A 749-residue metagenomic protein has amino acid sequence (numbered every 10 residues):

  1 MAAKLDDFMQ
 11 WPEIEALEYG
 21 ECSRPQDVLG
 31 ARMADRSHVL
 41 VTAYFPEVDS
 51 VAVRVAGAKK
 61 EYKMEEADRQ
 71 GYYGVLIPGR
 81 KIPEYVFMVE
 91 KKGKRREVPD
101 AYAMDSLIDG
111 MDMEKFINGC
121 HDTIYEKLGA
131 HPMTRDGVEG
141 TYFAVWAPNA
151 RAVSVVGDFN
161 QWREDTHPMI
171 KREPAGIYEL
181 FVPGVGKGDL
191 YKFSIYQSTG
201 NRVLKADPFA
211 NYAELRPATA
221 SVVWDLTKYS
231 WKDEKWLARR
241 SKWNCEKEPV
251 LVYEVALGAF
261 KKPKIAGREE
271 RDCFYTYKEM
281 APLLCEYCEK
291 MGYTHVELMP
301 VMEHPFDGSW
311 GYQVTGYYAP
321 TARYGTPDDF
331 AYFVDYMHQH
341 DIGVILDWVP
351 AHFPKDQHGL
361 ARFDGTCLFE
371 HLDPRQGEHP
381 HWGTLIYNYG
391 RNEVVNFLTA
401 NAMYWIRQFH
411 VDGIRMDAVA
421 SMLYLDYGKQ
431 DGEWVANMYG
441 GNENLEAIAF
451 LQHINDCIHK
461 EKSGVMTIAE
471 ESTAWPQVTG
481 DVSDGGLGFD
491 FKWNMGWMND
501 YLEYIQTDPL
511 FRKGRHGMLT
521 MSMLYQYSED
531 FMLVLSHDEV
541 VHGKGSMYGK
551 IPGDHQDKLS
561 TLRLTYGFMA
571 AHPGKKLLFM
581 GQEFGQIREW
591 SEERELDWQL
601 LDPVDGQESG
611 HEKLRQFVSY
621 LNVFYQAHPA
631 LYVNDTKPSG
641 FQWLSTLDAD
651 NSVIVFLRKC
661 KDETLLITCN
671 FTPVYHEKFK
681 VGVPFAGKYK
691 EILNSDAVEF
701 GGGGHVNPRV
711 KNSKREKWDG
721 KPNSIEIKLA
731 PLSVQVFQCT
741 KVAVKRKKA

Functional and structural regions predicted by a protein language model:
M1-P249, K278-C288, Q556-L559, A570-L578 (+1 more regions): Carbohydrate-interacting/catalytic domains
D49, R151, T294-V296, D412 (+2 more regions): Short acidic/polar active-site loop segments enriched in Thr and Asp
D68, A147-N149, E173, G184 (+9 more regions): Short, flexible loop/turn elements at secondary-structure junctions
E214, E234-K247, A256-E443: Substrate-binding/active-site clefts of carbohydrate-active enzymes
C285, V334, A402-I406, N455 (+3 more regions): Non-transmembrane alpha-helical segments in soluble domains of secreted/periplasmic/extracellular proteins
A319-R323, M438-L445, D554-Q556, L600-E612: A short acidic, glycine-rich active-site loop that binds or catalyzes chemistry on phosphate/adenosine moieties
H410-D412, Q430-R594, Q626-D696, G703-G704: Conserved alpha/beta catalytic core and glycan-binding cleft of carbohydrate-active enzymes
